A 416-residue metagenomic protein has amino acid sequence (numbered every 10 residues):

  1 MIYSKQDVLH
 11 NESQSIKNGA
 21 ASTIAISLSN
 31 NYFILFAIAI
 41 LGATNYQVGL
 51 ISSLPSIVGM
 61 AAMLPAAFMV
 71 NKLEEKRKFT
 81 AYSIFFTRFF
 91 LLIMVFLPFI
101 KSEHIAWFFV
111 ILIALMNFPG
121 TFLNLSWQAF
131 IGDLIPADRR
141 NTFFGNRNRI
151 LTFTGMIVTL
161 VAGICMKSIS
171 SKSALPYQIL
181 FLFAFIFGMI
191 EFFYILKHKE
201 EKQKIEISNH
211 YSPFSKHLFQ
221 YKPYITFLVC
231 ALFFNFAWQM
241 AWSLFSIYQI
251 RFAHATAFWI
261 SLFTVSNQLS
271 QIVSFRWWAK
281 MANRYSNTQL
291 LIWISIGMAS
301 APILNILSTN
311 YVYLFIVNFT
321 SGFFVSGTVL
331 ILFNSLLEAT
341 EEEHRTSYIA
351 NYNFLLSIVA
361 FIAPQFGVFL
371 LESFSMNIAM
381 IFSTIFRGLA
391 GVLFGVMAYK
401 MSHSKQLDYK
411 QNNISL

Functional and structural regions predicted by a protein language model:
M1-A61, V70, A81, P223-T264: Helix-loop boundary and gating motifs at the non-cytosolic
M1-L9, E200-V229, Q411-L416: Juxtamembrane intracellular "pre-TM" segments in multi-pass secondary transporters
L35-I40, F68-N71, V95-I100, G155-L175 (+1 more regions): Transmembrane alpha-helix termini and helix-breaking/packing motifs in multi-pass membrane transporters
A62-E75, M166, S274-S286, L371: Helix-to-loop junctions at the C-terminal end of transmembrane segments in multipass secondary transporters
K78-M94, Q289-L304, T384: Structural signature of the two symmetry-related core transmembrane helices
F96-L112, I306-N318: Helix-loop junctions at membrane interfaces in 12-TM secondary transporters
G120-I135, G327-E341: Intracellular juxtamembrane helix-capping segments at the cytosolic ends of symmetry-related transmembrane helices
F187-S208, G395-Y409: Helix-loop junctions on the cytosolic side of multi-pass membrane transporters, especially the intracellular loop
